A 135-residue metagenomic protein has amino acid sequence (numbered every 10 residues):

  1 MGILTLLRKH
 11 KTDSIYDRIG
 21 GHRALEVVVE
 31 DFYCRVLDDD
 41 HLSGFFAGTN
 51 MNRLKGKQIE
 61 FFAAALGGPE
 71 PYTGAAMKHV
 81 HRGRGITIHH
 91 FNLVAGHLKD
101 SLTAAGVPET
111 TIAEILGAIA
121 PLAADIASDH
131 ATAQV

Functional and structural regions predicted by a protein language model:
M1-V135: Core of compact, soluble alpha-helical bundle domains
